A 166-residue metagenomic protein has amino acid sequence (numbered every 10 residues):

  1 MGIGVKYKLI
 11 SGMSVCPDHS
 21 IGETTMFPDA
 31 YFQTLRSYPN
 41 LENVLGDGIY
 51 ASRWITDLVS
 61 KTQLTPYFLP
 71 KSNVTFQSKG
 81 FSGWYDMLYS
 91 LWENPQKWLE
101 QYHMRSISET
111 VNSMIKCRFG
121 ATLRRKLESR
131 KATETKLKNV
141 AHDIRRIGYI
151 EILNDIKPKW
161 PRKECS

Functional and structural regions predicted by a protein language model:
M1-G48, R53-K61: Polybasic low-complexity intrinsically disordered regions
I3-G4, F68, H142: Hydrophobic side chains in beta-strands
R36, T75, R146-Y149: A generic secondary-structure boundary signal that marks alpha-helix termini
I49-C117: Helix-centered, glycine/charged polyanion-binding patches within enzymatic domains that contact phosphate-containing
Q96-S166: Basic, amphipathic alpha-helical segments enriched in Lys/Arg and hydrophobic/aromatic residues
